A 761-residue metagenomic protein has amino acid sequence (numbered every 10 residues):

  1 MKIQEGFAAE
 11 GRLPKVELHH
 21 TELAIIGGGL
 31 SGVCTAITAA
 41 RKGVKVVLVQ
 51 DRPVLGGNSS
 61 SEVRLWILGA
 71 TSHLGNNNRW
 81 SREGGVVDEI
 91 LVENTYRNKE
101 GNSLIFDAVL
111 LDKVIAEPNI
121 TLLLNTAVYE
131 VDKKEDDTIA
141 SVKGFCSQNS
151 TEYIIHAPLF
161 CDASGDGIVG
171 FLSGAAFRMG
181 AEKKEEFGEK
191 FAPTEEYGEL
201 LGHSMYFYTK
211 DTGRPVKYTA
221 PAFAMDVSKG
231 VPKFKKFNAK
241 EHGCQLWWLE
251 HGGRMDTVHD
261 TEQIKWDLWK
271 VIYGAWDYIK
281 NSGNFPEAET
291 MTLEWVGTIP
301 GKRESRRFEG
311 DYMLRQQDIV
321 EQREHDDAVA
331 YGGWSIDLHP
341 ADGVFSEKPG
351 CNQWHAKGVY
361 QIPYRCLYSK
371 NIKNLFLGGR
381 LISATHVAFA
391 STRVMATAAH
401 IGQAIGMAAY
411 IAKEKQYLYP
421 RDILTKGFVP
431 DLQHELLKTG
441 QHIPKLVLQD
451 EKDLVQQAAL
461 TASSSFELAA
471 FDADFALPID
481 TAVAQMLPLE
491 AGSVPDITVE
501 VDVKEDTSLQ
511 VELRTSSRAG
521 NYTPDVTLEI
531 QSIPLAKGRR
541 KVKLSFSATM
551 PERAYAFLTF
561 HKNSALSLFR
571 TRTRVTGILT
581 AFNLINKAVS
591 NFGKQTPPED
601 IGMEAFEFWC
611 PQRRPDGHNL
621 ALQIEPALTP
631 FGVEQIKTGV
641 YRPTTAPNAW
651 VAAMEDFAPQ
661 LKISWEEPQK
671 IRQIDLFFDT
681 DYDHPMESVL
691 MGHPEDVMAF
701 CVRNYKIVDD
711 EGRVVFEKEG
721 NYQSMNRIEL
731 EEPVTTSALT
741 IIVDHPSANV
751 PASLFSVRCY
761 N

Functional and structural regions predicted by a protein language model:
K2-Q4, E10-H20, T38, V44-K45 (+4 more regions): Conserved N-terminal/central alpha/beta ligand/cofactor-binding core
I3-E5, E10-L13, N58, A140-S141 (+5 more regions): Flavin (FAD/FMN)-binding glycine-rich loop and adjacent Rossmann-like elements that form
E17-G29: Beta1/beta-strand and adjacent pyrophosphate-binding region of the FAD-binding site in flavoprotein oxidoreductases
G32: N-terminal Rossmann-fold NAD(P) dinucleotide-binding loop
P53, K562-S564, H745-S747: Surface-exposed loop/turn motifs at beta-strand-loop junctions within extracellular Ig-like and Fibronectin type III
M486, T498-V501, D506-G520, T576 (+2 more regions): Aromatic, loop-rich ligand-recognition surfaces of beta-strand-rich domains
A554-K562, L739-V743: Short, aromatic- and glycine-rich surface loops/edge beta-strands on solvent-exposed regions
G577-M654: PGST-rich, cysteine-poor low-complexity/disordered linker and tail segments that act as flexible spacers
